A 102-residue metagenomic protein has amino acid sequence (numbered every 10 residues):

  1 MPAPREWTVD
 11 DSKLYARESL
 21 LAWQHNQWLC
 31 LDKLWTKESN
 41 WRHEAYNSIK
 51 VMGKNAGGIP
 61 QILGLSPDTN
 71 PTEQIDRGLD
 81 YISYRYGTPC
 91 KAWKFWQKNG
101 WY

Functional and structural regions predicted by a protein language model:
A3-Y102: Peptidoglycan cell-wall recognition and remodeling modules
